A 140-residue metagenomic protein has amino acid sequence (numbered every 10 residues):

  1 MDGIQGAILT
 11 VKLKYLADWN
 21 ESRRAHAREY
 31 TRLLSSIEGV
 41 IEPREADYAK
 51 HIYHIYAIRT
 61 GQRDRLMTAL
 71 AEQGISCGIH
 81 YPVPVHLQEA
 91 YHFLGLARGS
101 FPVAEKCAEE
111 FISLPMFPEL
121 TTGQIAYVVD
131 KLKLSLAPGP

Functional and structural regions predicted by a protein language model:
M1-P140: PLP-dependent aminotransferase class I/II
